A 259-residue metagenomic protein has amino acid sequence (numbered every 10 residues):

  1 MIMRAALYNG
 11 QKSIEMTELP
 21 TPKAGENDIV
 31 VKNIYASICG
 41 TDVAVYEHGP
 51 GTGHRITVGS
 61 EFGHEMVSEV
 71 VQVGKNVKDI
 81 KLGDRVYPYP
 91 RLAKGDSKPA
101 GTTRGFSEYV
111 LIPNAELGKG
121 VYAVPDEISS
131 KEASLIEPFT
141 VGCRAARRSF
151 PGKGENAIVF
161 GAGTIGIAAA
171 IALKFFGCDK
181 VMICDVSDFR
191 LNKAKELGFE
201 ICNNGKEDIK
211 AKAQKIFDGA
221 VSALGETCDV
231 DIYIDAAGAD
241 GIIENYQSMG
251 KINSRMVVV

Functional and structural regions predicted by a protein language model:
I2-R4: Extreme N-terminal starter segment of soluble prokaryotic enzymes
P20-A36, P50-L92, P125-E127: Glycine-rich beta-strand-centered segment in the early N-terminal region that forms part of a ligand/cofactor-binding
T41-E47: Cytochrome P450 core scaffold surrounding the K-helix E-X-X-R motif and the conserved "meander" helix-loop region
E65, D84-R85, Y109, R144 (+3 more regions): Residue-level marker of beta-strand positions
V86, A157-V159, Y233: Conserved hydrophobic beta-strands of the Rossmann-like cofactor-binding core in SDR/related NAD(P)H-dependent
L92-F160: NAD(P)H dinucleotide-binding glycine-rich loop of Rossmann-like/cofactor-binding domains, especially the beta1-alpha1
S129-E207: Mid-domain Rossmann-like dinucleotide-binding core that forms the NAD(H)/NADP(H) cofactor-binding site
S149, L197-V259: Glycine-rich cofactor phosphate-binding loops and adjacent beta1-alpha1 units of small-molecule cofactor enzyme domains
